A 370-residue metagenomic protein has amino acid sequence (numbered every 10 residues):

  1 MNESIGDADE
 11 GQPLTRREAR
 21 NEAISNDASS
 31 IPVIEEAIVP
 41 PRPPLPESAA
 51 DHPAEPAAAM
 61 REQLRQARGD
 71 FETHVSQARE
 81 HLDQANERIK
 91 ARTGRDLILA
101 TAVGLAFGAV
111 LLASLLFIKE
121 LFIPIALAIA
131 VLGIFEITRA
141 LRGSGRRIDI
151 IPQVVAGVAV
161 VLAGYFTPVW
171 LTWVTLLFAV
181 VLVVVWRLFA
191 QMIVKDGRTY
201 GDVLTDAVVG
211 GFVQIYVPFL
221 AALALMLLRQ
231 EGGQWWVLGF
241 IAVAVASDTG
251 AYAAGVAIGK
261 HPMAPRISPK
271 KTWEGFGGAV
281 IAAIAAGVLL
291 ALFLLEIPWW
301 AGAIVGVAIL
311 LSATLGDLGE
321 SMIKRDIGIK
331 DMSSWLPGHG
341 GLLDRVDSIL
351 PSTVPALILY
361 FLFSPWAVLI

Functional and structural regions predicted by a protein language model:
M1-E87: Acidic/Ser-Thr/Pro-Gly-rich, low-complexity N-terminal segments of Actinobacterial cell-envelope proteins
N2-D7, T15-N26, P46, Q230 (+1 more regions): Alpha-helical transmembrane segments
E10, S29-S30, R139, P152 (+1 more regions): Low-complexity, compositionally biased segments
P53-A308: Membrane-embedded alpha-helical bundles of polytopic integral membrane proteins
